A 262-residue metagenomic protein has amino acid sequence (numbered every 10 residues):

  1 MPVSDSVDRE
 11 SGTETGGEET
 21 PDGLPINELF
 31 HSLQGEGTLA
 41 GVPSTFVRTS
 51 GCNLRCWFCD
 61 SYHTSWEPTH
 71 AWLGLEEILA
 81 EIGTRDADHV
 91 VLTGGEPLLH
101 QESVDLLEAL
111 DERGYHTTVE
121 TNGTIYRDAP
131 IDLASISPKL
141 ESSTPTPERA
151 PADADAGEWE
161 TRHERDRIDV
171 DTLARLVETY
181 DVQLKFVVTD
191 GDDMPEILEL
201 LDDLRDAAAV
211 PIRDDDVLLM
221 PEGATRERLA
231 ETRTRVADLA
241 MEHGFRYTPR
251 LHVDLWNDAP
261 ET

Functional and structural regions predicted by a protein language model:
M1-S44, R246: Flexible, acidic/Gly-rich N-terminal and inter-domain linker regions that tether and position cofactor-handling modules
T20, L24, E28, P43-S50 (+1 more regions): Conserved Radical SAM active-site core
S32, N53, L140-E141: Active-site/binding-pocket entry motifs
L33, H63, D254: Residue-level detector of flexible, active-site-proximal loop/helix-junction positions within diverse enzyme catalytic
Q34, L79-G83, D202: Generic structural signal for well-ordered alpha-helical scaffold segments
G37, W57-D60, P260: Short, glycine/acidic-enriched capping/hinge loops at junctions between secondary-structure elements
L99-T262: Conserved AdoMet/S-adenosylmethionine-binding subsite of the radical SAM
